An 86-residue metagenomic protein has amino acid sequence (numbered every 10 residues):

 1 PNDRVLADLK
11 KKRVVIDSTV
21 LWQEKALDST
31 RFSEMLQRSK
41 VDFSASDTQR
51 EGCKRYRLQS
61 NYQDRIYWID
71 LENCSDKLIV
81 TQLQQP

Functional and structural regions predicted by a protein language model:
N2-C53: Compact soluble domain cores
V14, Y56, L78: A broad, low-specificity signal marking well-ordered, structured residues that form hydrophobic/aromatic
R55-N61: Short beta-strand segments that buttress and anchor functional surface loops
Y62-I66: Glycine-centered tight beta-turn/hairpin loop motif at sheet-sheet or coil-to-beta transitions
I69-P86: A short, surface-exposed interaction/processing loop segment used at functional sites
